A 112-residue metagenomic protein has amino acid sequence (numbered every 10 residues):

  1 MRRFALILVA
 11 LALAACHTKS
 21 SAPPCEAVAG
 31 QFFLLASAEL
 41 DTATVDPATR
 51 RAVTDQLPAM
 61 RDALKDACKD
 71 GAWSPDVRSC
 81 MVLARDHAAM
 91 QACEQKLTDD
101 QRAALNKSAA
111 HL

Functional and structural regions predicted by a protein language model:
M1-F4: Positively charged n-region of N-terminal signal peptides that target proteins for export
L11-A12: Repetitive helical segments and hydrophobic/amphipathic motifs
A15-C16: N-terminal Sec signal peptide cleavage junction
P23-V45: Post-signal peptide N-terminal segment of mature Sec-exported envelope proteins
R50-L112: Compact alpha-helical subdomains of small soluble proteins
